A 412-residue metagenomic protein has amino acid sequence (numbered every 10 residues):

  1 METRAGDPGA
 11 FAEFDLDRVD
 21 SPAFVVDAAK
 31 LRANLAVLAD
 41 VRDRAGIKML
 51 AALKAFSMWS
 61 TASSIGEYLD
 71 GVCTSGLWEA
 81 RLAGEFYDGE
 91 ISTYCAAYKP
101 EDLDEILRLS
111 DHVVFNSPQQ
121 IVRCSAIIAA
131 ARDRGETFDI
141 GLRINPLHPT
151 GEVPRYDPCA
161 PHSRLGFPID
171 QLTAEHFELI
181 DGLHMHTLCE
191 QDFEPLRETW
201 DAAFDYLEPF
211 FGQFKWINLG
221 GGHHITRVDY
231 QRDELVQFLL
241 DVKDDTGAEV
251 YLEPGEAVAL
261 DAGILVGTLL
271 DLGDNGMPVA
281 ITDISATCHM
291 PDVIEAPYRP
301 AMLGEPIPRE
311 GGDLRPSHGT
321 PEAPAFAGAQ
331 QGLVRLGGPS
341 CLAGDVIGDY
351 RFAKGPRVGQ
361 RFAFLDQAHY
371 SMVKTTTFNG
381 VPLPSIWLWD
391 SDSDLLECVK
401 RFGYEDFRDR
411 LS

Functional and structural regions predicted by a protein language model:
M1-E13: Acidic, low-complexity proline/glycine-rich segments
A10-D88, A97, F352-L365, H369-S371: N-terminal capping/small domains of soluble enzymes
I47-W216, F238: Active-site-proximal beta-alpha core segment in soluble small-molecule metabolic enzymes
A52, T187-L188, I217-T226, P254-A257: Glycine-rich beta-strand-to-loop/alpha-helix junction loops that act as flexible
H148-T150, C189, I225, V258 (+1 more regions): Feature marks short, surface-exposed loop/turn motifs that line or immediately flank catalytic pockets and channel
D192-E198, T226-L235, A262-D271, D349-F352: Short glycine/threonine-rich loop-to-helix capping motif typified by GTGT followed within a few residues by an Asp-Pro
E249, P254-S412: Charged (often Lys/Glu-rich) extended helix/loop segments that serve as interaction or gating elements
